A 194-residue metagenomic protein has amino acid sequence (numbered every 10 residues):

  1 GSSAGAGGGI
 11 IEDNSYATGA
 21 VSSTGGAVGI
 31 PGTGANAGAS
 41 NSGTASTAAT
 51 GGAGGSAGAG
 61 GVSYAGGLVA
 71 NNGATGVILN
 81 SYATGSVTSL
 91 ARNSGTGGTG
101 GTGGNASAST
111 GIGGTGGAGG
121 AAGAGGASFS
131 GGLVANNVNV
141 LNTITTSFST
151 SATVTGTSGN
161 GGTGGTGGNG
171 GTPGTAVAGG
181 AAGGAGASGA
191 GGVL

Functional and structural regions predicted by a protein language model:
G1-L194: Surface-exposed loop/turn motifs in large extracellular/passenger domains
